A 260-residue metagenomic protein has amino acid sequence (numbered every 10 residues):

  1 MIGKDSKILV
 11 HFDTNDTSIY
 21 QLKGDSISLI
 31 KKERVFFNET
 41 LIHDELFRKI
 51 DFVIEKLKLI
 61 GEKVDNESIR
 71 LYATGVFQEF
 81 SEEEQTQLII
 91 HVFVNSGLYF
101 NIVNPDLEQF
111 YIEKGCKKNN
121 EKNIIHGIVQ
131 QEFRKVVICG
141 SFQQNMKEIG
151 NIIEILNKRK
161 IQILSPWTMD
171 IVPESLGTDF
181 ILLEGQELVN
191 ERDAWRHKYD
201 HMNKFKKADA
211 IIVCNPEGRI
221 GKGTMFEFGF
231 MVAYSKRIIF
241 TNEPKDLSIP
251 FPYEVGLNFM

Functional and structural regions predicted by a protein language model:
M1-T14, S18-Q130: Nucleotide/phosphate-binding catalytic cleft detector across ATP-hydrolyzing and phosphate-transferring enzymes
I125-M260: Conserved catalytic or regulatory cores that recognize and/or transform ribose-phosphate-containing ligands
